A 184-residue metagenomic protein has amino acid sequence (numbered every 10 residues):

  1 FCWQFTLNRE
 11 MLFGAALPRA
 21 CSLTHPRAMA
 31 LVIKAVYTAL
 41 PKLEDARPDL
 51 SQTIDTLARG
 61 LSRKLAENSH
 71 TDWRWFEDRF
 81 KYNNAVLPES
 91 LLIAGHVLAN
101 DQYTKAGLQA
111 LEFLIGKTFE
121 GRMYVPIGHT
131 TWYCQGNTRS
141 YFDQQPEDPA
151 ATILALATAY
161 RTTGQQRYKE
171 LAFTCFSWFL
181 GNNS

Functional and structural regions predicted by a protein language model:
F1-S184: Glycan-recognition and catalytic cores of secretory/periplasmic carbohydrate-active enzymes
